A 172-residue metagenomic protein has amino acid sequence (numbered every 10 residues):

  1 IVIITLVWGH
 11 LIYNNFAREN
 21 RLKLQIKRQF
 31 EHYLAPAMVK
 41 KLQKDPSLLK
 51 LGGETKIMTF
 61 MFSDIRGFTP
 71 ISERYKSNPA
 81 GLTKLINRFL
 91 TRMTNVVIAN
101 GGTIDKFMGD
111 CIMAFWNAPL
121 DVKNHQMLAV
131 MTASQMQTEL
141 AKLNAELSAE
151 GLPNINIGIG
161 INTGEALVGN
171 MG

Functional and structural regions predicted by a protein language model:
V2-K56, P70-E73, S77-A80, K84 (+1 more regions): Regulatory cytosolic signal-relay segments
A35, D64, M93, G109: Conserved hydrophobic/aromatic pocket- or pore-lining residues that grip, position, or stack substrates in active sites
A37, R66, E165-A166: Alpha-helix/helix-capping structural signal
G53-D64, I155: Active-site-proximal structural segments of metal-dependent nucleotidyl cyclase/transferase enzymes
T69-T94, I98, D105-K106: Conserved long alpha-helical elements within nucleotide-processing catalytic cores of c-di-GMP signaling and class III
F89, M93, M136, L140-L143: Hydrophobic alpha-helical packing residues
V96-L128, K142-G172: Catalytic core of nucleotidyl cyclases, primarily class III adenylyl/guanylyl cyclases
M127-S134, T138: Amphipathic alpha-helical segments that line or abut small-molecule/effector binding pockets and mediate allosteric
